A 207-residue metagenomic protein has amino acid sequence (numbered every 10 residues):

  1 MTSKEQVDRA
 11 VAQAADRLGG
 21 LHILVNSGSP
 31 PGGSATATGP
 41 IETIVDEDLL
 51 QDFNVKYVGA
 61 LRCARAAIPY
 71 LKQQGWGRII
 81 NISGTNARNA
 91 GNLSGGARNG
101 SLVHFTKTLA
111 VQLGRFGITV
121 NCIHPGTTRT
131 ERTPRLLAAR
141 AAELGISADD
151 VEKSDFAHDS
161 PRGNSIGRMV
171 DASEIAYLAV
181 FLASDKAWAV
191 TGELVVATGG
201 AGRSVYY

Functional and structural regions predicted by a protein language model:
M1-R9, D46, S173-E174: The beta1-alpha1 cofactor-binding region of Rossmann-like NAD(H)/NADP(H)-dependent oxidoreductases
D8, S29-L50, Q73, S94: Conserved mid-core segment of classical short-chain dehydrogenase/reductases
H22, E42-L61, I80, L102 (+1 more regions): Catalytic Tyr-X3-Lys loop
P30-P31, D46, R78-R115, T127-T128: Catalytic loop of short-chain dehydrogenase/reductase
A64-R65, K107: A short, exposed helix-loop element centered on a Lys and neighboring polar residues
P69, V111-Q112, W188: Alpha-helical segment proximal to the catalytic Tyr-Lys
G114, T119, V190-G192: Short, small/polar-rich loop/turn modules that mediate ligand/substrate recognition or access, typified
R168, A179-V180, T191-Y207: Short C-terminal tail/terminal secondary-structure segment of NAD(P)H-dependent dehydrogenase/reductase domains
